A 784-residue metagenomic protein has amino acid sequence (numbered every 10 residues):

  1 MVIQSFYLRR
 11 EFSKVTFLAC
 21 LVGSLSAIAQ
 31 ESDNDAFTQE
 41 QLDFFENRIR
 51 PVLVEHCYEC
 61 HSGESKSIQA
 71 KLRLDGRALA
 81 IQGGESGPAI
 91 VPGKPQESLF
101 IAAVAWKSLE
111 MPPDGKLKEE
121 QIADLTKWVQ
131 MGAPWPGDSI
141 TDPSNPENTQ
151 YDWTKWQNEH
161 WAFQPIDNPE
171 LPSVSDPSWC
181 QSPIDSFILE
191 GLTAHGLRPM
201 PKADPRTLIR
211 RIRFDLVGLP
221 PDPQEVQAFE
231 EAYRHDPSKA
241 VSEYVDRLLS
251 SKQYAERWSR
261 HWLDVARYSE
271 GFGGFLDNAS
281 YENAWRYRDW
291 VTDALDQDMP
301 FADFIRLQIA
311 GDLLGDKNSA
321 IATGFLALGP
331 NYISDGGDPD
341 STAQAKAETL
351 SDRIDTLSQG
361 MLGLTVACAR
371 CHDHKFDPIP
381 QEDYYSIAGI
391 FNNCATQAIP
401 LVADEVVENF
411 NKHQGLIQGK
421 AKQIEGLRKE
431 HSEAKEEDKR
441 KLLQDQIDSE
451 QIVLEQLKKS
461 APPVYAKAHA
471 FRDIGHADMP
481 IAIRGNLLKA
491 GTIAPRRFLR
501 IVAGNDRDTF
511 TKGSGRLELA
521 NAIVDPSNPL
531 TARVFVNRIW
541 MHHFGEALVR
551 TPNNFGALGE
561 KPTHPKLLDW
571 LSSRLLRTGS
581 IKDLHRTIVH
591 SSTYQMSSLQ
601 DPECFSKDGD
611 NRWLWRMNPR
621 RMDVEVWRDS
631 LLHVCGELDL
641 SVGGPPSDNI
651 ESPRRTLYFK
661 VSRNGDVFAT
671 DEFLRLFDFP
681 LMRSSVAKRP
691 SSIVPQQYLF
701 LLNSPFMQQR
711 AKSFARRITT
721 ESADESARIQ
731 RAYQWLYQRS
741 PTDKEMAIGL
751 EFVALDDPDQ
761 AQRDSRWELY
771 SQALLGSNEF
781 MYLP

Functional and structural regions predicted by a protein language model:
M1-E11: N-terminal secretory signal peptides that target proteins for export/translocation
S13-S26: Bacterial N-terminal signal peptides
A27-D312, H374, C394-V549, A557-D583 (+2 more regions): Aromatic- and Gly/Pro-enriched helix-to-coil junctions and flexible linker segments
F44-Y58, D124-W128, R353-A369, I387 (+3 more regions): Sequence/structural segment immediately N-terminal to covalent heme-attachment motifs in c-type and related
E85-V91, R683-R689, V753: Conserved phosphate-binding loops in nucleotide/dinucleotide-binding enzymes
A103, P183-L192, A266, A294-D296 (+6 more regions): An acidic, gly/pro-interrupted, aromatic-rich
L454, L584, L631, Y698 (+3 more regions): Hydrophobic, well-ordered secondary-structure elements that form the walls of internal hydrophobic environments
I501, K744-D759, S765: Helix-loop-helix junctions that connect adjacent transmembrane helices in secondary transporters/permeases, recognized
